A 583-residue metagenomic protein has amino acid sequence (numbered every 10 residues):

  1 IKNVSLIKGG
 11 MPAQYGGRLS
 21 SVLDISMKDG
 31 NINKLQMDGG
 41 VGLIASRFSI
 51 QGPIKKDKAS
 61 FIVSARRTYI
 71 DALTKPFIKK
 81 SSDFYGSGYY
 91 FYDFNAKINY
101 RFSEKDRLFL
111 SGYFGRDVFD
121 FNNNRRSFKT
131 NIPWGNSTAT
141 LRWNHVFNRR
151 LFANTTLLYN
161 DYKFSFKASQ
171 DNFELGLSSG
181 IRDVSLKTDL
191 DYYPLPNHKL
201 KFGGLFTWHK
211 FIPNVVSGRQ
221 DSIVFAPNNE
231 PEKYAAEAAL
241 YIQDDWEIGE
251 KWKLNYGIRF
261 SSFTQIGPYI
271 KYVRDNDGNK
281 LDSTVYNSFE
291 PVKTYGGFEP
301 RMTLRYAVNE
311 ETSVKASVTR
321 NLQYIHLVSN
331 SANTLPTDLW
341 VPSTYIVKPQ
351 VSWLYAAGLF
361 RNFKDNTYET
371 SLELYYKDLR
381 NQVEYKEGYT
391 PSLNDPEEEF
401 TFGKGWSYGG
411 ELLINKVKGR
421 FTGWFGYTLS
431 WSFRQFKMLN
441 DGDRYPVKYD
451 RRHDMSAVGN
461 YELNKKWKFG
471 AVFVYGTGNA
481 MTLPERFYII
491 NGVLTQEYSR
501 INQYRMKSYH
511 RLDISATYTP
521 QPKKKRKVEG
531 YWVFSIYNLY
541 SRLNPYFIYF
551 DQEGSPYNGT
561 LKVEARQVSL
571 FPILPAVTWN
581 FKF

Functional and structural regions predicted by a protein language model:
I1-K34, R47: A beta-strand signature from Gram-negative outer-membrane beta-barrel systems, especially the internal plug domain
G42-R67, S81-V118, N131-A153, P194-L195 (+1 more regions): Transmembrane beta-barrel wall of Gram-negative outer-membrane proteins
K105-D183, V215, D221, P227-N228 (+1 more regions): Flexible loop and strand-edge segments within Gram-negative outer membrane beta-barrel domains
K163, K210-D221, T264-G278, Y306 (+4 more regions): Surface-exposed extracellular loop regions of Gram-negative outer-membrane beta-barrel proteins, predominantly
D183-K187, N229, E237, P342-K348 (+5 more regions): Outer membrane beta-barrel strand-and-loop segments of large Gram-negative receptors, especially TonB-dependent
G204-E311, Y324, L439: Signature of Gram-negative outer-membrane beta-barrel scaffolds
Y375-D378, E398-E485: Gram-negative outer-membrane beta-barrel transporters
K466, Y475-N491, R511, T517-F583: C-terminal beta-signal and adjacent terminal beta-strands/loops of Gram-negative outer-membrane beta-barrel proteins
